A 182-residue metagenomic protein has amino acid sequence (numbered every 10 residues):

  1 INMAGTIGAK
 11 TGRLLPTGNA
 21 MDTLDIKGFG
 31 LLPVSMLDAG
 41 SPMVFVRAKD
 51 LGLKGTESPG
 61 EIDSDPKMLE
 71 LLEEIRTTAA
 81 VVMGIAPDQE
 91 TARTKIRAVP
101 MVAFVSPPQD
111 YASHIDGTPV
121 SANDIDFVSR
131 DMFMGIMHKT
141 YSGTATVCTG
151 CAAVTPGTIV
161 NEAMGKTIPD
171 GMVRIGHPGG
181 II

Functional and structural regions predicted by a protein language model:
I1-I182: Non-transmembrane, aqueous-exposed alpha-helical and coiled segments at domain scale
